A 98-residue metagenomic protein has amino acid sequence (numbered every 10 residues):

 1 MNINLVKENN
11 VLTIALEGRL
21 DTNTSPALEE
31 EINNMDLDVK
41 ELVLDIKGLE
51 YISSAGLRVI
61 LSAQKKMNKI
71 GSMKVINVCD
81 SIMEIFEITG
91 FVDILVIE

Functional and structural regions predicted by a protein language model:
N2-I3, N34: Short leucine-rich amphipathic alpha-helices used at interfaces
I3-L28: STAS-typified acidic loop motif
T22-I94: Amphipathic alpha-helical interaction surfaces in cytosolic regulatory modules
V96-E98: Short acidic-hydrophobic, aromatic-tinged amphipathic segments that line or gate anion-handling sites
